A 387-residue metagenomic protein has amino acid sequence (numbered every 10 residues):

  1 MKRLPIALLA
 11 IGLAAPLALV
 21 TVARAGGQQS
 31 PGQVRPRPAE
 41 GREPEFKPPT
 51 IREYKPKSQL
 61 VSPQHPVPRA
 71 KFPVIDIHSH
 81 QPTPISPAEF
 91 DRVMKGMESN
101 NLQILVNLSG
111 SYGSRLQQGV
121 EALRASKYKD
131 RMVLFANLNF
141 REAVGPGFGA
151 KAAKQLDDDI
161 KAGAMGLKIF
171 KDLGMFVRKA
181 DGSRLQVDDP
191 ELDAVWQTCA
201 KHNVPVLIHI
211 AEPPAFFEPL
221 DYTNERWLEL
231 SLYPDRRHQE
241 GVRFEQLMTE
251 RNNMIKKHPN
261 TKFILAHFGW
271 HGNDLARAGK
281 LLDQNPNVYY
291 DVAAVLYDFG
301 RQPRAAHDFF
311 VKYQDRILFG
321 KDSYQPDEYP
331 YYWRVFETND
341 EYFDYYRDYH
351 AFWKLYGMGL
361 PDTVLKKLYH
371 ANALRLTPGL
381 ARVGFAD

Functional and structural regions predicted by a protein language model:
M1-L4: Positively charged n-region of N-terminal signal peptides that target proteins for export
A7-V20: Bacterial N-terminal signal peptides
G27-K127, K151: An N-terminally biased module of ancient metal coordination in phosphate/nucleic-acid-related enzymes
P38-I51, K55, L116-R237: Active-site gating/metal-coordination segments in enzymes
Q64-R69, V93-S99, Q118-M132, K154-A164 (+4 more regions): Acidic (Asp/Glu)-rich catalytic clusters
I75-S79, I104-N107, M132-N137, L167-I169 (+4 more regions): Hydrophobic faces of well-ordered beta-strands that scaffold small-molecule active sites in alpha/beta enzyme cores
Q81-E89, L108-Q118, R141-A150, V177 (+4 more regions): Acidic-and-aromatic substrate-binding clefts and catalytic sites of carbohydrate-active enzymes
Q239, R243-D387: H/E-rich (His + Asp/Glu) clusters that bind or coordinate divalent metals
